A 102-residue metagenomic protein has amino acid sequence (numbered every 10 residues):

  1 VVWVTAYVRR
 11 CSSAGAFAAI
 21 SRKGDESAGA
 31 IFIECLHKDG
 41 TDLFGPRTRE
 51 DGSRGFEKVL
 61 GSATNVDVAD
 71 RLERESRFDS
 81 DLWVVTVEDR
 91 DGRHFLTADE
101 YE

Functional and structural regions predicted by a protein language model:
V1-E102: Polybasic/polar functional segments that serve as interface/processing modules
